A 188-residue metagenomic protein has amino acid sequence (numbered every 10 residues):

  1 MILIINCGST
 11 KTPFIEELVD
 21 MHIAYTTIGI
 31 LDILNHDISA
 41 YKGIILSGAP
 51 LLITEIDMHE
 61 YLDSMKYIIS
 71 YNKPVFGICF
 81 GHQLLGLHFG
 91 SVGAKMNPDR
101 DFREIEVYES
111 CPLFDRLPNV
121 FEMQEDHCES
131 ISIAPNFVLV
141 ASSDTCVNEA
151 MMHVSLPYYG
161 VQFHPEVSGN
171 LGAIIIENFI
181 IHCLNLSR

Functional and structural regions predicted by a protein language model:
I2-S9, E17, L34, A40 (+3 more regions): Amide-donor transfer/coupling interface in amidating biosynthetic enzymes
G8, L31, G81: Residues in the short beta-alpha loop(s) of Rossmann-like NAD(P)-binding domains
T12: Conserved functional hotspot residues or short segments at active or partner-binding sites across diverse domains
E16-G77: Flexible gly/pro-rich beta->alpha loop and the following alpha-helix that scaffold active-site loops
A49-P50, H82, C128, P165: Active-site metal-binding loops of divalent metal-dependent hydrolases
E55-M58, L87, M151: Conserved catalytic-core motifs of eukaryotic protein kinase domains, centered on the activation segment
G77, G81, G86: Gly/Ala-rich beta-loop-alpha elbow adjacent to hydrolase catalytic centers
L87-A94: Conserved active-site segments centered on acidic
